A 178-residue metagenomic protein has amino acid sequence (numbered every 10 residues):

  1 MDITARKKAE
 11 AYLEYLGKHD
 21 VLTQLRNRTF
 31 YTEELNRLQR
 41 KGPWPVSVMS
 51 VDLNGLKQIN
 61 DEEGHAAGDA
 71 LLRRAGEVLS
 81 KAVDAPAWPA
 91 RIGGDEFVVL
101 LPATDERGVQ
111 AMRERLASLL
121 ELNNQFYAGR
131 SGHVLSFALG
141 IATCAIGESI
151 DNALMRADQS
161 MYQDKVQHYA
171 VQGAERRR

Functional and structural regions predicted by a protein language model:
M1-Y15, N27: PAS-associated C-terminal cap
E14-K18, Q24-S47, N54-D84, A90-G94 (+4 more regions): Conserved long alpha-helical elements within nucleotide-processing catalytic cores of c-di-GMP signaling and class III
H65, Q110-A117, A128-G129, A142-R176: Catalytic-core segments of nucleotide cyclases and related cyclic-nucleotide turnover enzymes
K81-P86, A117-S131, Q163: Short catalytic/binding micro-motifs of nucleotide second-messenger systems
V98, G140-I141: Short aromatic/hydrophobic contact patches that present stacked aromatics for nucleic-acid/ligand binding
H133-A138: PAS and PAS-like sensory/regulatory domains
